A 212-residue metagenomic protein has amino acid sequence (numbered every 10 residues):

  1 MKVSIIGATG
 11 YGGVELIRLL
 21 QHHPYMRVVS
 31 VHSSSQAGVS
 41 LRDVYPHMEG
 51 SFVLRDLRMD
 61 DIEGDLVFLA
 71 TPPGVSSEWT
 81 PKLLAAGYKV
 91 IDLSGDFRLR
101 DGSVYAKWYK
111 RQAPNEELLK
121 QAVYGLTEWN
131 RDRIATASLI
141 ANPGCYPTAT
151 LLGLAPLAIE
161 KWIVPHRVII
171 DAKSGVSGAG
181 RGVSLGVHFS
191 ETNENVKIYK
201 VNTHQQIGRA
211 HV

Functional and structural regions predicted by a protein language model:
M1-N195, Y199-V201: N-terminal Rossmann-like NAD(P) cofactor-binding subdomain of oxidoreductases, focused on the glycine-rich
H204-Q205: Substrate-binding strand-loop-helix patch in Rossmann-like NAD(P)-dependent oxidoreductase/epimerase domains
A210-V212: Conserved small/polar residues in nucleotide/adenosyl-binding loops
